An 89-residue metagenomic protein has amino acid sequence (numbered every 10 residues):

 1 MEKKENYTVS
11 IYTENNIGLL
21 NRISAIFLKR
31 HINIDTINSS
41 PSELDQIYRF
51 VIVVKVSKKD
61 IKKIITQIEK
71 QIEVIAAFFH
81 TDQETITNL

Functional and structural regions predicted by a protein language model:
M1-L89: A conserved regulatory-domain signal marking ACT and ACT-like small-molecule sensing domains and adjacent regulatory
